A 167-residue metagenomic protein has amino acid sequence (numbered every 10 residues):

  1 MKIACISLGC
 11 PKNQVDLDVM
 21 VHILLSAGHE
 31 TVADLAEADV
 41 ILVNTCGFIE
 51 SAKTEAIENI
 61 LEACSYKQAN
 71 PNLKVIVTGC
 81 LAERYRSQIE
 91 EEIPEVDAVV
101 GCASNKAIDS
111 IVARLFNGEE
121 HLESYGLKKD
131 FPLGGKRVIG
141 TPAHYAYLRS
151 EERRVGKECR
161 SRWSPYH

Functional and structural regions predicted by a protein language model:
M1-R160: Proteins enriched for Cys/Gly/acidic motifs involved in redox and nucleic-acid/cofactor modification
